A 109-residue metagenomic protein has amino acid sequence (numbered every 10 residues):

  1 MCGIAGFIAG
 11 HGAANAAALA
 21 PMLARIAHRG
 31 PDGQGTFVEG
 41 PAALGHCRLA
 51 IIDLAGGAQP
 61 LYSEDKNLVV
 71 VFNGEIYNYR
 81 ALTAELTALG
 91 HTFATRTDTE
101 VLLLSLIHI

Functional and structural regions predicted by a protein language model:
M1-I107: N-terminus-centric sequence/structural signature that marks the extreme N-terminus and adjacent "lid/interface" module
